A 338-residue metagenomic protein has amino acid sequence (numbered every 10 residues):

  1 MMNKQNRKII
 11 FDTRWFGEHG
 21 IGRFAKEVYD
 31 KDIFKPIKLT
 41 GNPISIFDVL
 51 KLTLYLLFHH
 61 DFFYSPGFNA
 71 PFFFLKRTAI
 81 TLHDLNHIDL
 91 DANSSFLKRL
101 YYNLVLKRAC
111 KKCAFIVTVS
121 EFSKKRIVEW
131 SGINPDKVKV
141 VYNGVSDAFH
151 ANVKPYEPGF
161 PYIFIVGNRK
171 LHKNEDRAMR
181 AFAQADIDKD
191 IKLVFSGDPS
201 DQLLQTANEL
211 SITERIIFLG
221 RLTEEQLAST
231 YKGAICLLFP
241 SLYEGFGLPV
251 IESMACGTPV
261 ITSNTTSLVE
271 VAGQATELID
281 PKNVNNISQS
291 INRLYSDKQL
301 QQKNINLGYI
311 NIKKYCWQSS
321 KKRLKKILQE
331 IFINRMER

Functional and structural regions predicted by a protein language model:
M1-R338: Carbohydrate transferase catalytic cores enriched for Leloir-type hexosyltransferases
